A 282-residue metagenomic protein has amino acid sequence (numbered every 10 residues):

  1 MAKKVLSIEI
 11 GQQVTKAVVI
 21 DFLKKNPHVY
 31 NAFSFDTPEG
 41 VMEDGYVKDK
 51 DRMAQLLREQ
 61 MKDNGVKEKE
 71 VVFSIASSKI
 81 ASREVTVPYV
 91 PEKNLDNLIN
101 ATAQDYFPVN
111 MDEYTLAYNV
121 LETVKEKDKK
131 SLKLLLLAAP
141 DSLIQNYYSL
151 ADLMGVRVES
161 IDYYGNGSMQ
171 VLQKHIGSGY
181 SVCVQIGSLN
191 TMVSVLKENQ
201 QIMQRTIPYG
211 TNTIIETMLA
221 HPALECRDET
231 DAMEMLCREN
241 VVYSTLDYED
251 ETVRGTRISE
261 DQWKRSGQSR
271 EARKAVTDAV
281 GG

Functional and structural regions predicted by a protein language model:
M1-F35, K69-A76, L172-T213, M218: Gly/Thr-rich phosphate-binding beta-strand-loop-beta motif of the actin/hexokinase/Hsp70
A2, R52-G65, K174-G179, G282: Phosphate-interacting basic helix/loop segments used at nucleotide- and nucleic-acid interfaces
L23, Q60-N64, D105-N110, L150-M154 (+4 more regions): Conserved, well-folded catalytic cores of nucleic-acid-processing and energy-transducing macromolecular machines
P27, E43-D44, I80-R83, I215: Switch/connector loops and helix/strand junctions flanking conserved nucleotide-binding motifs in nucleotide-processing
N31-D63: N-terminal phosphate-binding loop and adjacent alpha-helix
L57-E70, C226-T230: Phosphate/pyrophosphate-binding loops at sites that engage ATP/ADP/AMP, CoA/4′-phosphopantetheine, polyphosphate
E70, S74-K174: Active-site neighborhood for divalent-cation/phosphate handling
K197-G282: Phosphate-binding glycine-rich/basic clefts of nucleotide- and phosphate-handling proteins, predominantly
